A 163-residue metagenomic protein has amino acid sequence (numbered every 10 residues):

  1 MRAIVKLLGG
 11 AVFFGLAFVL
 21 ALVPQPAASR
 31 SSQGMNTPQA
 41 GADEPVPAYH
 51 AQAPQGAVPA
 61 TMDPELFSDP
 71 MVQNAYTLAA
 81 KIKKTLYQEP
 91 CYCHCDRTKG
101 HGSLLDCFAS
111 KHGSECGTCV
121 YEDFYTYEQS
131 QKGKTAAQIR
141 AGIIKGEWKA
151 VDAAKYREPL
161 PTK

Functional and structural regions predicted by a protein language model:
M1-A80, Y127, Q131, A136 (+1 more regions): Secretory/periplasmic and organellar redox-cofactor proteins
M71-C91, C95: Mature N-terminal segment immediately following signal peptide/propeptide cleavage in secreted/periplasmic
L86-T126: Short, thiol/selenol-centered motifs that function as redox-active sites or metal-ligating centers
